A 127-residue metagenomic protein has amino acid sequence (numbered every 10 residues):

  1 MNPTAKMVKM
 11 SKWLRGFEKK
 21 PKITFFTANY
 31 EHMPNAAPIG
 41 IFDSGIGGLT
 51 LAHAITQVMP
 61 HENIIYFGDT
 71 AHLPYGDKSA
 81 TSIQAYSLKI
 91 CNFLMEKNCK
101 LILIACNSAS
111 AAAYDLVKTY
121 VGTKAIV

Functional and structural regions predicted by a protein language model:
M1-P3, T50-L51: A generic structured-segment signal
N2, K6-M10, K19-I23, N29: Polybasic, lysine-rich low-complexity intrinsically disordered segments
Y30-V127: Non-catalytic structural scaffold of enzyme domains
